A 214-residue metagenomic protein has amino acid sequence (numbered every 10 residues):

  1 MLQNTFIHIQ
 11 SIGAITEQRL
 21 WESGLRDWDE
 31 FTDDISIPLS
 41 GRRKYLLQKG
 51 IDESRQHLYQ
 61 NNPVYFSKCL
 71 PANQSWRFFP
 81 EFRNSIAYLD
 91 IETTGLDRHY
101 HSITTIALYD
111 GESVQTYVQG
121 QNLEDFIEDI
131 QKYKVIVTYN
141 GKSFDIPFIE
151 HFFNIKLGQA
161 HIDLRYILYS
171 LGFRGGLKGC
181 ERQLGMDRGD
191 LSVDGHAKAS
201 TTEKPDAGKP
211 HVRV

Functional and structural regions predicted by a protein language model:
M1-F82: N-terminal accessory regions of nucleic-acid-interacting proteins
C69-A72, L89, Y117-Q119: Short gly/ser/thr-rich secondary-structure transition/capping motifs
Q74-F79, T93-D97, D125-F126: Catalytic micro-motifs at enzyme active sites that drive phosphoryl/nucleotidyl and oxygen chemistry
N84-T94: Two-metal-ion RNase H-like nuclease active-site motif
R98-T104: Short, flexible loop/turn motifs enriched in small residues
T105-K198: Conserved DEDDh/DEDDy metal-dependent 3′-5′ exonuclease domain
D190-V214: Long, charge-rich alpha-helical interaction segments
